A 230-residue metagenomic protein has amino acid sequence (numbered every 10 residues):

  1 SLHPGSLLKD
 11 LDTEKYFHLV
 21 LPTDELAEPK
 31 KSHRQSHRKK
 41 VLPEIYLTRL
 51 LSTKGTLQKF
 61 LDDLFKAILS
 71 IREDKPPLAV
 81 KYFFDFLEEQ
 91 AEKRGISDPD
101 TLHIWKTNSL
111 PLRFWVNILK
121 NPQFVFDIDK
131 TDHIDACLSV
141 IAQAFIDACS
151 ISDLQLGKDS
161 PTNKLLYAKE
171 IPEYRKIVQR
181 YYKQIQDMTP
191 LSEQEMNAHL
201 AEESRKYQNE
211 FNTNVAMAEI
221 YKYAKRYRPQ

Functional and structural regions predicted by a protein language model:
S1-Q230: Extended alpha-helical scaffold/tether regions of large eukaryotic proteins that assemble membrane-trafficking
